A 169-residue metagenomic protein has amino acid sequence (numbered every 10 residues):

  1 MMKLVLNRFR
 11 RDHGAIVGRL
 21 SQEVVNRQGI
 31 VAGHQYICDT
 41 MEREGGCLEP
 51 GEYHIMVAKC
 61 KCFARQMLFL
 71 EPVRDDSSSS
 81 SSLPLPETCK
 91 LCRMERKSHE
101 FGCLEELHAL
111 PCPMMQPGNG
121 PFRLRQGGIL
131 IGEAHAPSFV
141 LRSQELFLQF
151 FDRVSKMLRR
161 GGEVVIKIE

Functional and structural regions predicted by a protein language model:
M1-V164, I168-E169: Cell wall/extracellular polymer interaction/catalysis modules
